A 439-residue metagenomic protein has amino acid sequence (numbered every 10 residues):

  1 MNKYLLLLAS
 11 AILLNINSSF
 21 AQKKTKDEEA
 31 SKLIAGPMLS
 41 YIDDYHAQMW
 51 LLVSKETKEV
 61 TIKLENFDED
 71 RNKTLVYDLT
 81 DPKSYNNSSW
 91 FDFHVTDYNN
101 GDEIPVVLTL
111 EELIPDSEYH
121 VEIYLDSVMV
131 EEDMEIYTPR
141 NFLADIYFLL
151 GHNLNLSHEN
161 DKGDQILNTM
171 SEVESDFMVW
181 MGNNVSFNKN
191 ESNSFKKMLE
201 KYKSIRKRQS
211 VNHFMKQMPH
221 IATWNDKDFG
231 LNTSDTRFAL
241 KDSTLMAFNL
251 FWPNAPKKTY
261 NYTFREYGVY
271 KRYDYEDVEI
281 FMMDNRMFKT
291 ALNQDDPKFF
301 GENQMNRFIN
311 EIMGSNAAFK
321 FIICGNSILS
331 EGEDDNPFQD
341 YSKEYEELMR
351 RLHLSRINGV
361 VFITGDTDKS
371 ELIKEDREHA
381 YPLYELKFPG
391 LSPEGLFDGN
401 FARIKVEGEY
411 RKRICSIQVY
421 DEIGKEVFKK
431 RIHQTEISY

Functional and structural regions predicted by a protein language model:
M1-T25: Bacterial Sec-dependent N-terminal signal peptides
K23-Y439: Metal-dependent phosphoester/phosphodiester hydrolase catalytic core
